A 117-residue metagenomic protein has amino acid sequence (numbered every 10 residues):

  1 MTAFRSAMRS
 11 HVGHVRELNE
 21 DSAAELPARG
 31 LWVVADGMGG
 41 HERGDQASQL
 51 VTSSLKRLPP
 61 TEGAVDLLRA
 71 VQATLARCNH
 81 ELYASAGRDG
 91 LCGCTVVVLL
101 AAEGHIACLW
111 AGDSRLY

Functional and structural regions predicted by a protein language model:
M1-Y117: PP2C/PPM-type serine/threonine phosphatase catalytic domain
